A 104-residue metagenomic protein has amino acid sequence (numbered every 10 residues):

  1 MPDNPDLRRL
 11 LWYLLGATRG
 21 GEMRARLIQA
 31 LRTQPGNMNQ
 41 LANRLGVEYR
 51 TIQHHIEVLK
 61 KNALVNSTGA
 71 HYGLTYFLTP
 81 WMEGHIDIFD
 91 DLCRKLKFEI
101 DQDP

Functional and structural regions predicted by a protein language model:
M1-L11, Q29, W81-P104: Amphipathic alpha-helical dimerization/coiled-coil segments that flank or bridge DNA-binding/regulatory modules
A17-R24: Short helix-coil-helix linker/hinge
E22, T33-N37: Short capping segments at the starts of secondary-structure elements
A25-L31: Hydrophobic residues on short alpha-helical segments
Q40-R44: A short acidic, leucine-rich amphipathic alpha-helix
R50: Key DNA-contact positions within bacterial/archaeal DNA-binding proteins
A63: Glycine-centered, phosphate/nucleic-acid-interacting loop/turn motifs that mediate DNA/RNA or nucleotide
G69-T75: Short, Lys/Arg-rich nucleic-acid/phosphate-binding segment
